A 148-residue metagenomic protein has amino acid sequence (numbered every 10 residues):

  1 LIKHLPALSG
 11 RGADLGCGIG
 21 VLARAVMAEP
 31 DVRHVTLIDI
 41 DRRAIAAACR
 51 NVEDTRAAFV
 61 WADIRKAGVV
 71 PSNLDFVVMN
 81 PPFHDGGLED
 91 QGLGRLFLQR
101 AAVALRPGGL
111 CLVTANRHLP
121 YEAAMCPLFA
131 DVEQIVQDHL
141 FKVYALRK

Functional and structural regions predicted by a protein language model:
I2-M79: Conserved SAM/SAH cofactor-binding pocket of Class I
L37, V113, Q134: Conserved SAM-binding loop
D39-R42, L93, N116-R117: Short beta->alpha hinge that forms the Motif I/post-I loop of the SAM-binding pocket
F76-L88: A short SAM/SAH-binding and catalytic strip from SAM-dependent methyltransferases
R95-P107: A short glycine-rich, Lys/Arg-flanked "PGG" loop and its adjoining helix->strand segment in the class I
G108-A115: Conserved beta-strand signature within the Rossmann-like core of class I S-adenosyl-L-methionine
N116-F129: Conserved class I S-adenosyl-L-methionine
Q137-K148: Core SAM-dependent methyltransferase catalytic element
